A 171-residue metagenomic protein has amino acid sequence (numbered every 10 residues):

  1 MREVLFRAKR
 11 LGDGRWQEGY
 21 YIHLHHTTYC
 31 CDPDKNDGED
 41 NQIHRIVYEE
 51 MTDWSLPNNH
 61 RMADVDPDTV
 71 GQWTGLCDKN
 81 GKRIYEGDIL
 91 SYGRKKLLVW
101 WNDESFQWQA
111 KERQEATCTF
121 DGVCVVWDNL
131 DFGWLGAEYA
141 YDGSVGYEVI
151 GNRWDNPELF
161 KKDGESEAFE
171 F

Functional and structural regions predicted by a protein language model:
M1-F171: Secondary-structure transition motif
